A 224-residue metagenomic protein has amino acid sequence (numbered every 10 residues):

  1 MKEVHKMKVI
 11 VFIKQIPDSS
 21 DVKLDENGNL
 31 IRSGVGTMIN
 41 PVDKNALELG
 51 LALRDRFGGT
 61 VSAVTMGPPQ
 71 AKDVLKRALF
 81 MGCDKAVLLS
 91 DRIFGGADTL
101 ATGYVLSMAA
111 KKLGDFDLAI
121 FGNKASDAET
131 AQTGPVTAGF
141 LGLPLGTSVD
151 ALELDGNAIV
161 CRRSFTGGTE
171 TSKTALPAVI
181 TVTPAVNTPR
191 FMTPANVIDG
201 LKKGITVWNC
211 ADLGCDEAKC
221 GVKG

Functional and structural regions predicted by a protein language model:
K2-G224: N-terminal glycine-rich FAD/FM-binding segment characteristic of electron-transfer flavoproteins
